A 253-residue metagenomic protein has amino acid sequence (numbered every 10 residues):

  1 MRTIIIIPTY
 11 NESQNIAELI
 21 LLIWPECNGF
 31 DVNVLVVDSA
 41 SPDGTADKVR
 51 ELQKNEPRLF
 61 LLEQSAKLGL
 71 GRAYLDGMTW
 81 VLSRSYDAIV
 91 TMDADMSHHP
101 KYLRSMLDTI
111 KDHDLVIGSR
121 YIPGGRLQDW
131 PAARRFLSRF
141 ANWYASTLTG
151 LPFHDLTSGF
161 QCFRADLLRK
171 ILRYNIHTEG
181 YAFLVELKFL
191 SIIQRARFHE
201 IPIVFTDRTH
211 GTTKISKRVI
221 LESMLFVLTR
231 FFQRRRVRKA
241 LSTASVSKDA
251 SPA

Functional and structural regions predicted by a protein language model:
M1, G150-L151, R173-A253: Hydrophobic helical membrane-anchoring modules
I7-L21, A40: Active-site beta-to-alpha loop of glycosyltransferases that engages the nucleotide-sugar donor
L21-D31: Short, acidic, metal-binding catalytic loop of nucleotide-sugar glycosyltransferases
I23, G77, D95, R164 (+3 more regions): Residue-level signature of catalytic and energy-coupling elements of molecular machines, predominantly ATP/GTP-dependent
D31-S41, L62-E63, M92: Short beta-strand/loop segment that forms part of the nucleotide-sugar
D38-D47, M96: A conserved acidic beta->alpha catalytic loop
Q64-S83, P100-Y181, R208-S223: Acceptor/aglycone-binding surface of glycosyltransferases and processive sugar-polymer synthases
S85-S97: Short beta-strand-to-loop acidic/aromatic patch adjacent to the donor-nucleotide binding site
